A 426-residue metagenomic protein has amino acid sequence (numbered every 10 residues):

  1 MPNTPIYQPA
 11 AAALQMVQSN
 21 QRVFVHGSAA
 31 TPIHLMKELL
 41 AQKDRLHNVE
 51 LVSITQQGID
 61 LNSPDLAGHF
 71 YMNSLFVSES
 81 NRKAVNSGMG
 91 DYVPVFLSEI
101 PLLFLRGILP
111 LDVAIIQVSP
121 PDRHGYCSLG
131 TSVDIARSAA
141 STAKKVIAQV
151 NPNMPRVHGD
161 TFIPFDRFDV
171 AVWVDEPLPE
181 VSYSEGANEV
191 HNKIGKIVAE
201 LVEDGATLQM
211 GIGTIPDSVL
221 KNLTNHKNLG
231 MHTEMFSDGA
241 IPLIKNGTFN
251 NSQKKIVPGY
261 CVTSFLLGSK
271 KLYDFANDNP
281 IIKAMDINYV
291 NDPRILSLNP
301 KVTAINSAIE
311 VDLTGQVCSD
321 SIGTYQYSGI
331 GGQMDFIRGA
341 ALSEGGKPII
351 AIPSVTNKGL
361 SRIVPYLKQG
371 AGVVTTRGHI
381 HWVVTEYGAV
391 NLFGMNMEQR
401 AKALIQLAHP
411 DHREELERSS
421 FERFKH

Functional and structural regions predicted by a protein language model:
M1-H426: Conserved alpha/beta enzyme-core scaffold
